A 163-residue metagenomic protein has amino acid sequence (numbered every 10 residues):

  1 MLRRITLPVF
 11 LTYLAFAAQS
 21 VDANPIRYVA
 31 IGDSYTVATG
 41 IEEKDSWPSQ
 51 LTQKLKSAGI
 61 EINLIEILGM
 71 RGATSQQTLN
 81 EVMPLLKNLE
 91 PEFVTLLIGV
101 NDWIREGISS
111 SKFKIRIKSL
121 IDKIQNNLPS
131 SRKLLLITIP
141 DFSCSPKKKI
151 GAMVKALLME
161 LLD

Functional and structural regions predicted by a protein language model:
M1-V9: Bacterial N-terminal signal peptides that target proteins for export
P8-A17: Bacterial N-terminal signal peptides
V21-G69, P84-N88: Serine-esterase "nucleophile elbow" of acetyl-processing enzymes
Y35-E42, R71-G72, D102-S111: Second-shell loop/turn segments in exported
E61, N80-D163: Alpha-helical cap/lid subdomain in secreted, periplasmic, or secretory-pathway luminal O-acyl-processing enzymes
G69-R71, T138: Residues at the C-termini of beta-strands that transition into short coil/loop
G72-E81: Structural motif
